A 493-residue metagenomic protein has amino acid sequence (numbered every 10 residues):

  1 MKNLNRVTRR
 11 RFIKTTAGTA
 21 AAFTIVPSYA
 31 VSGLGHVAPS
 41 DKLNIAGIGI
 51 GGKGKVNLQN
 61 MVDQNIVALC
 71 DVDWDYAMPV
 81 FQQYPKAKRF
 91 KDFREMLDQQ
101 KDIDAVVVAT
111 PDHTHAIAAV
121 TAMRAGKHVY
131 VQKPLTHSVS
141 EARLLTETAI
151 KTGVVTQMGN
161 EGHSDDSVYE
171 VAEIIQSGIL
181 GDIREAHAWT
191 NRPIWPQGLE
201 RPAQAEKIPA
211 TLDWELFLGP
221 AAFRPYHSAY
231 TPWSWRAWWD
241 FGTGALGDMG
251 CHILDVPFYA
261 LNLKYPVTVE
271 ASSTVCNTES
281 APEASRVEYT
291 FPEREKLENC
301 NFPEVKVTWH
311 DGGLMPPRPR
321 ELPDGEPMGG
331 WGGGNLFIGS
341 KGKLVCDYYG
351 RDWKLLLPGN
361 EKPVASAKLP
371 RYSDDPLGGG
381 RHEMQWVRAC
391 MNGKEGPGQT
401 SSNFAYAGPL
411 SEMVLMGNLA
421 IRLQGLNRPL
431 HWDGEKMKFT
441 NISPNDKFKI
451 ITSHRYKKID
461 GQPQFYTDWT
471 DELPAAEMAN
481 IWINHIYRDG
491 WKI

Functional and structural regions predicted by a protein language model:
K2-A20: N-terminal secretory signal peptides and thylakoid transit peptides that target proteins across membranes
T16-Y84, G162-D165, I175, P257: N-terminal Rossmann-like dinucleotide-binding module
S32, G49, K53, N57 (+9 more regions): Predominantly a Rossmann-like dinucleotide-binding segment in NAD(P)-dependent oxidoreductases
H36, V56, V62, C70 (+5 more regions): Glycine-enriched catalytic-core subsegment of oxygenase/oxidase enzymes
K88-D92: Conserved SAM-binding strand-loop segment of SAM-dependent methyltransferases
E95-K101: Short amphipathic alpha-helix with an adjacent loop that forms part of the alpha/beta core around
V106-V107: N-terminal Rossmann-like NAD(P) cofactor-binding module of classical short-chain dehydrogenase/reductase
D112, A116-S164, G178, N427: Beta-strand-loop-alpha-helix segment that lines the small-molecule cofactor/substrate pocket of alpha/beta enzymes
